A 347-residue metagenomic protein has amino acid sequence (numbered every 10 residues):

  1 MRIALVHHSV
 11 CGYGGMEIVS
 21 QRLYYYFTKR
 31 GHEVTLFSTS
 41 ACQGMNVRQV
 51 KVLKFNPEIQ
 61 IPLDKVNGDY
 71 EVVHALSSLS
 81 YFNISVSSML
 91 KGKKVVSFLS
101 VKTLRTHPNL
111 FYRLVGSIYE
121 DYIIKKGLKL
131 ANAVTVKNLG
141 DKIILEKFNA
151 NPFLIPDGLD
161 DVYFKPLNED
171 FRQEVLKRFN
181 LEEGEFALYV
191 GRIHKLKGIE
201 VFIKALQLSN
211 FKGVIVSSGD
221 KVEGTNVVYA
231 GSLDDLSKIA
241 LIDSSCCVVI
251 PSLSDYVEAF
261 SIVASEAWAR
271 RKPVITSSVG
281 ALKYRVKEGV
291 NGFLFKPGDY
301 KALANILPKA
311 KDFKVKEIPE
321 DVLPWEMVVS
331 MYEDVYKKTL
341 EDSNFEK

Functional and structural regions predicted by a protein language model:
A75-F82, F98-L99: Short His-centered aromatic/hydrophobic patch
K102, V115-V134: Membrane-proximal helix-turn-helix segments that form the acceptor-binding/catalytic region of lipid-linked
R105-T106, L154, E223, A269 (+2 more regions): Short acidic/histidine- and often glycine-rich active-site loop of Leloir-type glycosyltransferases that engages
T135, L181-K197, I203-L208: Conserved donor-binding/catalytic core segment of Leloir-type glycosyltransferases
G140, G158: Carbohydrate-associated surface elements
E146, L159-K177, S343: Acidic anion/phosphate-binding donor-loop and adjacent secondary structure in glycosyltransferase catalytic cores
D243-A259, K272: Acidic donor-binding loop of glycosyltransferase active sites
D312-F345: A charged, aromatic-enriched C-terminal amphipathic alpha-helix characteristic of glycosyltransferases across folds
